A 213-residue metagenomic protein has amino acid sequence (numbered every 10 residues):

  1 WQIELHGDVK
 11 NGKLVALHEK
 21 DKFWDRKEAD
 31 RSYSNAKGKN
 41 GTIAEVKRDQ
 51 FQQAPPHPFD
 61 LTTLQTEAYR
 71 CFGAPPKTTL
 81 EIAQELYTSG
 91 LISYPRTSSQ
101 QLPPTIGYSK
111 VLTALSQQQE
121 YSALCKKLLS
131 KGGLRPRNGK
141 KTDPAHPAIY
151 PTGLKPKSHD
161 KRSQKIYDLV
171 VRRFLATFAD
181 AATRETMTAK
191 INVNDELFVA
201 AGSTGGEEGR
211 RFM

Functional and structural regions predicted by a protein language model:
W1-M213: Core catalytic DNA strand-manipulation module of type IA topoisomerases
